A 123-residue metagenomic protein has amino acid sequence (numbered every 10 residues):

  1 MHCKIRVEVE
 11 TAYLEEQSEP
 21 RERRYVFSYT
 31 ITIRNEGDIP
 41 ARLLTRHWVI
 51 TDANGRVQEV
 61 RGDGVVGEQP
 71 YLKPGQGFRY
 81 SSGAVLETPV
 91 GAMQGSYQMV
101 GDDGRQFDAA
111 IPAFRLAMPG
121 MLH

Functional and structural regions predicted by a protein language model:
M1-R24: Low-complexity, acidic Ser/Thr/Pro/Gly-rich terminal tails and inter-domain linkers that flank the onset of structured
S18-E19, P40, E87-G91: Short glycine/serine/proline-enriched coil/turn segments at secondary-structure junctions
R24-T30, M93-Q94: Short, solvent-exposed loop/turn segments enriched in Ser/Thr/Gly
I33-G37: Asparagine-centered strand-capping/turn motif at beta-strand->loop junctions
I39-Q58, M99: Short acidic, flexible loop segments centered on an aromatic residue
T51-G55, G67-G77, L116-H123: Short, surface-exposed linear segments at secondary-structure transitions and domain or protein termini
Q58-V90: Intrinsically disordered, low-complexity Pro/Gly/Ser/Thr-rich segments with frequent PxxP/GP/PP motifs and embedded
V85-H123: Terminal connector regions
